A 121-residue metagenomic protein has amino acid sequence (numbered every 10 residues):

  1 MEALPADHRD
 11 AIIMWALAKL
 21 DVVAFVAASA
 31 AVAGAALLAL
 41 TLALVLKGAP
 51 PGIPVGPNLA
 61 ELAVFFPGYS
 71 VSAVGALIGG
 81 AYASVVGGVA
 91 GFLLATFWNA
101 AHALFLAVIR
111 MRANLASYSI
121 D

Functional and structural regions predicted by a protein language model:
M1-D121: Juxtamembrane/disordered regions of integral membrane proteins
